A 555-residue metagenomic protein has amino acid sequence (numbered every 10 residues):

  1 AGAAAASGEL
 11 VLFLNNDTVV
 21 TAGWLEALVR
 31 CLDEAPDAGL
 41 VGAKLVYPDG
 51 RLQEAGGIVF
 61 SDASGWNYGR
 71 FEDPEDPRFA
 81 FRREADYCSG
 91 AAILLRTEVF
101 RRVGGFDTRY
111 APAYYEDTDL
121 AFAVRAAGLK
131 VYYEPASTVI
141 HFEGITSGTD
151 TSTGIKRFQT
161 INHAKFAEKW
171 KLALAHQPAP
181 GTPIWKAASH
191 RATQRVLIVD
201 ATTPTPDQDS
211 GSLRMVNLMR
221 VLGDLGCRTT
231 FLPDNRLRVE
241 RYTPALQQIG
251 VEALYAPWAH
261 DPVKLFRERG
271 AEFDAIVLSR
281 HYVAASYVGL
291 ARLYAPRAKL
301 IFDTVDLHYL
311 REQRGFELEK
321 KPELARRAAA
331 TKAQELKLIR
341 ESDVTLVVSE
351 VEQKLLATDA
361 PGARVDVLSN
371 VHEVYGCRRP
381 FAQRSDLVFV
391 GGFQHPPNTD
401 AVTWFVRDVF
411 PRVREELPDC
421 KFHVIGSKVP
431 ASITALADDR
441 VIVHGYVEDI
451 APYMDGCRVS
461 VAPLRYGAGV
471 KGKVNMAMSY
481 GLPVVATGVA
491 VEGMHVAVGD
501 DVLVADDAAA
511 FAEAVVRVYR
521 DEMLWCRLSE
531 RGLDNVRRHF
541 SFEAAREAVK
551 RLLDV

Functional and structural regions predicted by a protein language model:
A4, L52-E54, I58-E98, R102 (+2 more regions): A recurrent flexible, glycine/aromatic-enriched loop bordering the glycosyltransferase active site that acts as
V11: Short aromatic/hydrophobic "clamp" motif used to bind/position activated sugar donors
T18-F60: Conserved donor NDP-sugar-binding/catalytic core segment of glycosyltransferases
G23-V29, E84-G104, R109-I140: A short, conserved alpha-helix in the catalytic core of glycosyltransferases
D207, G211-V216, R220, F231 (+4 more regions): Conserved catalytic-core segment of nucleotide-activated headgroup transferases in glycan assembly
K473-M476, P483-T487: Short hydrophobic beta-strand element within catalytic cores of glycosyltransferases and related nucleotide-activated
V502-A509, R517-E522: Conserved acidic donor-binding segment of nucleotide-sugar-dependent glycosyltransferases
R520-L553: A charged, aromatic-enriched C-terminal amphipathic alpha-helix characteristic of glycosyltransferases across folds
